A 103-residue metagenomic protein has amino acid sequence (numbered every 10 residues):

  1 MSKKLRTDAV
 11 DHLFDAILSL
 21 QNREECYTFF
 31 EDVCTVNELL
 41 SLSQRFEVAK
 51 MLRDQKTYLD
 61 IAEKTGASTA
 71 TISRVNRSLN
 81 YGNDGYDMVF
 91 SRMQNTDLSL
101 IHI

Functional and structural regions predicted by a protein language model:
M1-L20: General nucleic-acid-binding
E25-Q44: Short, Lys/Arg-enriched anionic-surface-contact patches
L42-K56: Short, amphipathic alpha-helical "recognition" segments used to contact nucleic acids or chromatin
L59: Residues within the helices of the helix-turn-helix
A62: The alpha-helix within a helix-turn-helix
I72-R92: C-terminal structural segments of small proteins and small subunits
I101-I103: Conserved small/polar residues in nucleotide/adenosyl-binding loops
